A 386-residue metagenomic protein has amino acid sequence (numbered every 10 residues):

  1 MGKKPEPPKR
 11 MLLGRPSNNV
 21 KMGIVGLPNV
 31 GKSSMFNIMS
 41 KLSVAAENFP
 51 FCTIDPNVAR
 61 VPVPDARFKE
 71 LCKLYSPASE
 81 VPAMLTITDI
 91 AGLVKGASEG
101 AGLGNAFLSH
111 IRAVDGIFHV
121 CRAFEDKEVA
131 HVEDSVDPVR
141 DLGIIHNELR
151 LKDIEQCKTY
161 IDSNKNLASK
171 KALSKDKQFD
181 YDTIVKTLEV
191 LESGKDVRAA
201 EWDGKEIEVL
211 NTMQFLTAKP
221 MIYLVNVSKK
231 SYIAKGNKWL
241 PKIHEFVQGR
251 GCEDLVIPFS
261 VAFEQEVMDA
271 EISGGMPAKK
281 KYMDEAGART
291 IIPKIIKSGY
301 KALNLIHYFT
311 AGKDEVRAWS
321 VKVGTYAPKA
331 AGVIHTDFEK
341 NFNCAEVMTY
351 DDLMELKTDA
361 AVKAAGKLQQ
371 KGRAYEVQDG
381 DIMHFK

Functional and structural regions predicted by a protein language model:
M1-A130, V139, H146-E148, S163-N164: Conserved G1/Walker A P-loop phosphate-binding module
M1-V25, V30, F36, S163-D379: C-terminal-of-GTPase-core extension/linker across diverse P-loop GTPases
K41-L42, R67-F68, A91-V94, R122-E128 (+6 more regions): Conserved nucleotide-binding/hydrolysis micro-motifs of P-loop NTPases
F51, D65-F68, V81-I87, A101-D115 (+8 more regions): Amphipathic alpha-helical transducer elements in NTP-driven molecular machines
A106, R112, G116-H119, F124-S163 (+5 more regions): Switch/coupling subdomain of P-loop NTPase systems
